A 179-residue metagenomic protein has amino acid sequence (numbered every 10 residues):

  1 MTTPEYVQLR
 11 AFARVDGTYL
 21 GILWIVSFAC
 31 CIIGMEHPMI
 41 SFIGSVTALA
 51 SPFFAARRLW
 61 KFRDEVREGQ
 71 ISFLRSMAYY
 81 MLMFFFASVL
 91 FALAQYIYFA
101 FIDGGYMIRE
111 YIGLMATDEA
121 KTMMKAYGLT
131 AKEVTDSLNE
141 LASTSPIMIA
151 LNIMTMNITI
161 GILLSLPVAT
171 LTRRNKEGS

Functional and structural regions predicted by a protein language model:
M1-R63: Transmembrane alpha-helical insertion/packing segments
M1-Y6, T172-S179: Short, charged juxtamembrane terminal tails flanking transmembrane helices
A11-V15, Y19, R75-L90: Alpha-helical transmembrane segments of multi-pass membrane proteins
Y19, L23, S27, C31 (+6 more regions): Alpha-helical transmembrane segments of multipass membrane proteins
R57-R75: Membrane-helix interface/capping segments
M81-G105: C-terminal halves and exits of single transmembrane alpha-helices
I102-S143: Membrane-interface interhelical loops and short interface/amphipathic helices in multi-pass inner-membrane
T135-T159: Individual transmembrane alpha-helix segments
